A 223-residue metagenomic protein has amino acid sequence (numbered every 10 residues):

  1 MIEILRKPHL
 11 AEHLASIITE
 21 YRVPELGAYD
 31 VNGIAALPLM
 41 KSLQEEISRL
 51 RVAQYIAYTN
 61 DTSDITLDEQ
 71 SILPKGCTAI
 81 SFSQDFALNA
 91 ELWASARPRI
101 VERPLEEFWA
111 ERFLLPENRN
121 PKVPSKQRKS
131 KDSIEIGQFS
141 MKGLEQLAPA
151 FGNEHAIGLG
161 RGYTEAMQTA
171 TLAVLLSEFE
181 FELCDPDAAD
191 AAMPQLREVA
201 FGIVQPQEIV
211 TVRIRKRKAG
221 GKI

Functional and structural regions predicted by a protein language model:
M1-T19, I80, Q168: Central I-helix of cytochrome P450 enzymes
P8-A11, L144-L147, H155-A156, R161-Q205: Cytochrome P450 heme-binding "Cys pocket" and the immediately downstream C-terminal segment
E20-S71, D85: Conserved cytochrome P450 K-helix E-x-x-R motif and the immediately C-terminal K′/meander segment
T59-N60, F82-S83, R112, G152-N153 (+1 more regions): Active-site proximal loops enriched in glycine and acidic residues that flank catalytic Cys/His/Asp and coordinate
S81-Q138: Conserved cytochrome P450 K-helix/beta-meander segment immediately N-terminal to the heme-binding cysteine loop
G202-I223: C-terminal helix/juxtamembrane-tail motif
